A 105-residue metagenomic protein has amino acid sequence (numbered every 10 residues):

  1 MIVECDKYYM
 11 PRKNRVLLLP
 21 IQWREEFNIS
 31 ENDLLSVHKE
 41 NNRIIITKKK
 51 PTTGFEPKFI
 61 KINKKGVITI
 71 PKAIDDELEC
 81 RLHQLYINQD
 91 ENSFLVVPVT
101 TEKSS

Functional and structural regions predicted by a protein language model:
M1-L17, F59-K64: Short Lys/Arg-rich basic patches
M1-Y9, H38-I44, T53-F55: Short beta-strand/loop turn elements enriched in aromatics
K13-N28, N63-L78: Short beta-strand-centered segments at strand-helix junctions
P20-Q22, K49-P51, A73, V99-T100: Surface loops and adjacent helix of pleckstrin homology
E26-I45, E79-V96: A short beta-strand-loop micro-motif that forms or neighbors metal/cofactor- and ligand-binding patches at active-site
K49-I60: Intrinsically disordered, low-complexity Ser/Thr-rich linker and spacer segments in cell-wall-related proteins
N63, L78-Q84, T101: Polar, glycosylation-prone regions of secreted, cell-surface, and some intracellular proteins
V96-S105: Short acidic DE-rich linear segments
